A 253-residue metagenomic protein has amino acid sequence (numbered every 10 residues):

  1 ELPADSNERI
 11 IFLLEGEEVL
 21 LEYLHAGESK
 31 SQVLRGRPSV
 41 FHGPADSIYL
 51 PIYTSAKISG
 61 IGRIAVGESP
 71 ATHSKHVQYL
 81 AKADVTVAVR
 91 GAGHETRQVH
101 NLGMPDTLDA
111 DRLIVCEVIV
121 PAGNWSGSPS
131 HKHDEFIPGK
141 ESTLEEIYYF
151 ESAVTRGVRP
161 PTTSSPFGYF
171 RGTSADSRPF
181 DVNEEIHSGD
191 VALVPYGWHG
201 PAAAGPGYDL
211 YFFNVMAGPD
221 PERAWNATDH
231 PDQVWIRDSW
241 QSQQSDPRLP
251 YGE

Functional and structural regions predicted by a protein language model:
E1, E8-V19, R237, Q243-E253: Hydrophobic, proline/glycine-rich low-complexity stretches
L2-Q32, G36, A122, D134-D190 (+1 more regions): Glycine- and acidic-residue-biased ligand/ion/polar-headgroup-sensing regions
S29-F41, A45-S47, A65-G67: Membrane-interface helix-loop-helix junctions at boundaries between adjacent transmembrane segments
F41-G60, S69, E185-P206: Conserved metal-binding segment of the jelly-roll/cupin
G60-G62, E68-P70, G103-M104, C116-A122 (+3 more regions): Short, structured patches in soluble enzyme cores that scaffold and shape functional sites
I61-P105, T173, P206, F213-E253: Double-stranded beta-helix
H94-G139: Hydrophobic, aromatic-enriched interface-forming segments
P179-L193, W198-D229: Catalytic core of Fe(II)/2-oxoglutarate
